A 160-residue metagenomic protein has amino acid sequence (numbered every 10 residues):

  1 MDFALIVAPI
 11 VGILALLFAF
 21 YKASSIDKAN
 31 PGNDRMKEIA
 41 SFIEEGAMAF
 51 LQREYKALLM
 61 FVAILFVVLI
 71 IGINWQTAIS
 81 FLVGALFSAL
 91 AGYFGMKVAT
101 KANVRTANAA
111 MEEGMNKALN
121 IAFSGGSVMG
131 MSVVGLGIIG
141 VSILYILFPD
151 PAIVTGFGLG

Functional and structural regions predicted by a protein language model:
M1-G160: Hydrophobic, small-residue-rich transmembrane alpha-helices and their short perimembrane loops in multi-pass membrane
